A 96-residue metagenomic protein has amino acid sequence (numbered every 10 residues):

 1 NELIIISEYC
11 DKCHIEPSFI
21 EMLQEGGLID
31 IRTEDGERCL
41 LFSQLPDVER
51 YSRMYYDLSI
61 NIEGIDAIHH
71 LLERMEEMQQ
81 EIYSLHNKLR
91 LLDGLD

Functional and structural regions predicted by a protein language model:
N1-I20: Polyanion-binding surface elements
E2, E25-G26, D30, E34-D96: Arg/Lys-rich, alpha-helical DNA-contact motif
